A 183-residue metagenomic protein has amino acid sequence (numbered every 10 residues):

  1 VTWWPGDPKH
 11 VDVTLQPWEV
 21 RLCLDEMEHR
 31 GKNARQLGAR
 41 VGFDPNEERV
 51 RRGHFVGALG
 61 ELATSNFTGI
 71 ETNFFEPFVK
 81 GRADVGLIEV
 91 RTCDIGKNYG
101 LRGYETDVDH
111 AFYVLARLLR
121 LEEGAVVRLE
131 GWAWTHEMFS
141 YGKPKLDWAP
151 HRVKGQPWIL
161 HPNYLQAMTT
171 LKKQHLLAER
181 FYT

Functional and structural regions predicted by a protein language model:
V1-G86, T92-T183: Nucleic-acid endonuclease domains
